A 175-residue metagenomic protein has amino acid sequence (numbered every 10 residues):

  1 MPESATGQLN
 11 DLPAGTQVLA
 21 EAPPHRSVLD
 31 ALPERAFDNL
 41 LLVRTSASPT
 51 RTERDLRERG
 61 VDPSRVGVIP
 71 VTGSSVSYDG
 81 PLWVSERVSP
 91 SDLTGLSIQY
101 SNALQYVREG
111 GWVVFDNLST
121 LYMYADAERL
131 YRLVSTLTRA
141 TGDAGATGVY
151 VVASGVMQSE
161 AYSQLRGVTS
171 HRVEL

Functional and structural regions predicted by a protein language model:
M1-R57: Glycine-rich P-loop/Walker A and Walker A-like loops and their local beta1-loop-alpha1 context in P-loop NTPases
L19, L41, W112-F115, V149: Structural motif
H25-S27, S48-T50, S75, S119-A125 (+1 more regions): Short acidic, S/G/P-rich loop/turn micro-motifs used as interaction or catalytic elements
L40-S46, V68-P70, V149-V151: Short internal beta-strands
R57-L93: Long, charge-dense
Y78-T136: Phosphate-binding/switch loop-helix module in NTP-utilizing enzymes
R132-V156: Substrate-engagement module of ASCE P-loop NTPases
A153-L175: Phosphate-binding/switch region of NTP-binding enzymes
